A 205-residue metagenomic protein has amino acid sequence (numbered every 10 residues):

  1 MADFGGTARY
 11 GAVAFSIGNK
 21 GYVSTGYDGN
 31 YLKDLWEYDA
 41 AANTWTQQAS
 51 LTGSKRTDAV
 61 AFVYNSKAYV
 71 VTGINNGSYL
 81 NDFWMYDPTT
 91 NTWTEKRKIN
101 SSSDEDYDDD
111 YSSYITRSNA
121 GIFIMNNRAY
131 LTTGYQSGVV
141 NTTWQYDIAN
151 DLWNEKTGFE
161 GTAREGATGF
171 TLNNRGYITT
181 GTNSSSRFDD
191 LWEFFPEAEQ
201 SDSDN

Functional and structural regions predicted by a protein language model:
M1-N205: Kelch-like beta-propeller repeat domains
